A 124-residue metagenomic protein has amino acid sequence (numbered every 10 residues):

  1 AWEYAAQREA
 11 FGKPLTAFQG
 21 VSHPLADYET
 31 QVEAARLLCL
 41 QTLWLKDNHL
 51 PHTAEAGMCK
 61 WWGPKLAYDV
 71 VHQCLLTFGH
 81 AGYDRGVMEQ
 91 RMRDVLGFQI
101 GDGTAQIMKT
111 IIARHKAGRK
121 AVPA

Functional and structural regions predicted by a protein language model:
A1-A124: Alpha-helical interface subdomain recognition
